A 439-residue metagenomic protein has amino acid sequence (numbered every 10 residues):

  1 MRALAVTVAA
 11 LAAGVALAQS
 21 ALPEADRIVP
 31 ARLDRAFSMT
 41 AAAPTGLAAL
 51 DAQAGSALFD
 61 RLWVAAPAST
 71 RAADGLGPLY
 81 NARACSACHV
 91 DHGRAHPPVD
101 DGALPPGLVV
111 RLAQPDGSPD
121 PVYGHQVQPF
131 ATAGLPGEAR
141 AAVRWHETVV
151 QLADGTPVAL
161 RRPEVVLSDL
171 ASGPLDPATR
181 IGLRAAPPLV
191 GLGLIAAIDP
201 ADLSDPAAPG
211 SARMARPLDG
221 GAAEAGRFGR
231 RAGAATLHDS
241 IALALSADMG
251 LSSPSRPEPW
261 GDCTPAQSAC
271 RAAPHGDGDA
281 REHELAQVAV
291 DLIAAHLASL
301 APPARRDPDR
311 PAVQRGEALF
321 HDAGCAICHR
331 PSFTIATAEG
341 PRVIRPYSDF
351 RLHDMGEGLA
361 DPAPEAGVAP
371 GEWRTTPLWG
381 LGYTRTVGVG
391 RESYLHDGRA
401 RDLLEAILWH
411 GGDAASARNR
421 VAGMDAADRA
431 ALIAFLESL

Functional and structural regions predicted by a protein language model:
M1-T7: Bacterial N-terminal signal peptides that target proteins for export
A13-A16: N-terminal signal peptide c-region/cleavage motif recognized by signal peptidases
A18-L439: Periplasmic c-type cytochrome electron-transfer domains
